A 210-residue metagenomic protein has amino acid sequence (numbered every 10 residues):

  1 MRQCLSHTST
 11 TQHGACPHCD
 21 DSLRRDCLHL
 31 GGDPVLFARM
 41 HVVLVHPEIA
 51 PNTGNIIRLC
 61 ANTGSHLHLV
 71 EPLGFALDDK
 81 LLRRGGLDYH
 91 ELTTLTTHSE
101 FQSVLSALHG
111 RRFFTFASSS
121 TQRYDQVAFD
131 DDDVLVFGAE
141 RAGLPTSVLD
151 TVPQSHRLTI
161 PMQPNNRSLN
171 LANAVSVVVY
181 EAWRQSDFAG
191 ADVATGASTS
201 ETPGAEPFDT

Functional and structural regions predicted by a protein language model:
Q3-C4, S9-G14, C19-D20, D26-T210: Post-transcriptional modification and biogenesis factors for structured RNAs of the translation apparatus
